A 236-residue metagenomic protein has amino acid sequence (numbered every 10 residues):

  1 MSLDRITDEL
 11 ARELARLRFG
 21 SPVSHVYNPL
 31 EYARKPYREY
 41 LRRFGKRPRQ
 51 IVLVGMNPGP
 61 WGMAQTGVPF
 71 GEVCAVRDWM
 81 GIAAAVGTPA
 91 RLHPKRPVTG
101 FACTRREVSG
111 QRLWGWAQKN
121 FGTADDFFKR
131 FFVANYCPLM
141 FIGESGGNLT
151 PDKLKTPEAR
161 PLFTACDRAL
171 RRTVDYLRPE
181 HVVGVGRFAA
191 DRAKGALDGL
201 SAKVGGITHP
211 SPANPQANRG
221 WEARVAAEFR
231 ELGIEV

Functional and structural regions predicted by a protein language model:
M1-H181, A190-D191, L200, G205 (+2 more regions): A polyanion-binding, active-site-adjacent surface
R187: Flexible loop residues that form catalytic and substrate-binding hotspots at small-molecule/glycan-binding clefts
K194-A196: Distinct, well-ordered alpha-helical segments
H209: Active-site glycine-centered loops adjacent to acidic/histidine catalytic or metal-binding residues that shape
